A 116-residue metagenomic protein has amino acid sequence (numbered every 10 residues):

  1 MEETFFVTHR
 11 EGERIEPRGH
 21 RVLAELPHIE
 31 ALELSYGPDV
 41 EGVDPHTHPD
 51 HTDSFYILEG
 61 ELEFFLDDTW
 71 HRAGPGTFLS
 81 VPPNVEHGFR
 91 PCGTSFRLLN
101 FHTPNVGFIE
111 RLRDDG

Functional and structural regions predicted by a protein language model:
M1-L32, P38, D44, D114-G116: A short, N-terminal "cap"/entry segment at the start of jelly-roll beta-barrel domains of the cupin/DSBH fold
E3, V7, E30, S35 (+1 more regions): Double-stranded beta-helix
E33-S35, S54, G76-T77, H87: Hydrophobic/aromatic beta-strand elements that line small-molecule binding cavities or substrate pockets in beta-rich
S35-G37, T47-F65: Short, conserved beta-strand element in jelly-roll/cupin
D39-V40, N84: Beta-strand-connecting loops/turns
D44, F64-F65, V81, H87-G93 (+1 more regions): Short beta-strand His + acidic residue motifs that chelate non-heme Fe in jelly-roll/DSBH and cupin folds
D68-P83: Short acidic-glycine-tyrosine-enriched beta hairpin
